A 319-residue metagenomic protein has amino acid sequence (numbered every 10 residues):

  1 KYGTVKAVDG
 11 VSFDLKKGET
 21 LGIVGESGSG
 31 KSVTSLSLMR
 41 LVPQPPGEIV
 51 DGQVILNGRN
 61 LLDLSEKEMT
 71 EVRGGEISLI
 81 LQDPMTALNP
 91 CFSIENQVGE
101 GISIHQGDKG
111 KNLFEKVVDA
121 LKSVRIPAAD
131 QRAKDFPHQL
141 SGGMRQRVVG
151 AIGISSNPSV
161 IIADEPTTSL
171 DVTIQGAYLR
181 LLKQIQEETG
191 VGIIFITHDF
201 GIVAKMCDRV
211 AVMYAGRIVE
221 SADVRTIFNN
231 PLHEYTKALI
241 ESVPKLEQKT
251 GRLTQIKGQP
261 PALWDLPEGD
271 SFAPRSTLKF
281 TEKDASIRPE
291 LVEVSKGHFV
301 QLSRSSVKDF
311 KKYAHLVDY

Functional and structural regions predicted by a protein language model:
K1-G10, L41-G47, S65-E68, C91 (+1 more regions): A short, flexible loop at the N-terminus of ABC-type nucleotide-binding domains that lies
E26, I162, P166, L170-R252: P-loop NTP-binding/switch modules centered on Walker-like glycine-rich loops
I49-N60: Conserved ABC transporter NBD signature motif
L61-S78, I104, T226-P231, L263-L266: ABC ATPase NBD coupling module
P127-Q131, D223-Y319: Short catalytic/signature loops enriched in Gly
D135-L140, M144: Conserved ABC ATPase signature
S155-S159: A short, proline-enriched helix->beta-strand linker immediately N-terminal to the Walker B motif in ABC-type P-loop
